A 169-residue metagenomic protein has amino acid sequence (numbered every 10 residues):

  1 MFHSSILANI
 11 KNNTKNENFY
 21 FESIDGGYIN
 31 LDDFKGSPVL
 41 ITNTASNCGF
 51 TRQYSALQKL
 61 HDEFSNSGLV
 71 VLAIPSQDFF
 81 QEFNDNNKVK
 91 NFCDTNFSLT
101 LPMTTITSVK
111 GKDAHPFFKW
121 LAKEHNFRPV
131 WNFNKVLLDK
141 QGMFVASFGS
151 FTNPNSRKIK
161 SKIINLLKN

Functional and structural regions predicted by a protein language model:
F2, I6-D32, R52: N-terminal "domain-start" segment that seeds a small globular fold
E17-N18, T105, L137: Terminal helix/beta-alpha structural elements that buttress the NAD(P)+-binding lobe
N30-D32, D62-E63, N126-P129: Surface-exposed acidic, glycine-flexible loop patches that form ligand/cofactor-binding and adhesion interfaces
S37, T44-N47, P75-D78: Short pre-active-site segment immediately N-terminal to redox-active cysteine/selenocysteine motifs in thiol-based
F50-A114: Structural microenvironment flanking redox-active thiols in thiol-disulfide oxidoreductases
K119, K123-N169: Thiol-/selenol-based redox modules, centered on thioredoxin-like and closely related oxidoreductase domains
